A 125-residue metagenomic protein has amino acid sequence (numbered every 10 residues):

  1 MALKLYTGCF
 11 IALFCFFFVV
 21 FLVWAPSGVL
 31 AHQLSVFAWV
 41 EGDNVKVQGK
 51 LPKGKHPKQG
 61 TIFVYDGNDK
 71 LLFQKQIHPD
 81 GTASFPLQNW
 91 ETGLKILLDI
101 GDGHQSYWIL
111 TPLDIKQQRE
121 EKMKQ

Functional and structural regions predicted by a protein language model:
M1-T7: N-terminal secretory signal peptides that target proteins for export/translocation
A12-W24: Bacterial N-terminal signal peptides
S27-K46, K50, N68, K75 (+1 more regions): Beta-strand-rich domain onsets/edges
G54-D66: Short, ordered, surface-exposed loop/turn motifs in non-cytosolic proteins
V64-K70, G101-G103: Change "in extracellular beta-sheet-rich domains … of secreted and cell-surface proteins" to "in beta-sheet-rich domains
I77-P86: Glycine-centered loop-to-beta-strand initiation motif
P86-T92: Short Pro-Gly-centered beta-turn/loop motif in secreted/extracellular proteins
T92-G103: Short, aromatic- and glycine-rich surface loops/edge beta-strands on solvent-exposed regions
